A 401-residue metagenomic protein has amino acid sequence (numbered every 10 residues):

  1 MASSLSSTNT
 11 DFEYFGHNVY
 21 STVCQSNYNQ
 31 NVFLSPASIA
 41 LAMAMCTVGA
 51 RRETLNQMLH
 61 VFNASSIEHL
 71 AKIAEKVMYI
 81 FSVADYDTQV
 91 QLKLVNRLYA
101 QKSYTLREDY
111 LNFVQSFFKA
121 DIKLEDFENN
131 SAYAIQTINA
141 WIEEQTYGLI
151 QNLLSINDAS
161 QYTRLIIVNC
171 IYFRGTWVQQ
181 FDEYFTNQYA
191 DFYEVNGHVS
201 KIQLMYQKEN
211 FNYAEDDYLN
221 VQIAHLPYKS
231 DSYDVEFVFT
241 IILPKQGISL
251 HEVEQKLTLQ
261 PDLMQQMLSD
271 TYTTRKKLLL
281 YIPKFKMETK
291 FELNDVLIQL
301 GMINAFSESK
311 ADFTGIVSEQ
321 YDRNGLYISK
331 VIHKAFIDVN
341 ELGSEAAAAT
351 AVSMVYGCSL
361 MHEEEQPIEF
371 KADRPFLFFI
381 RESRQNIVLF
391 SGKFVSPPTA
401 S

Functional and structural regions predicted by a protein language model:
M1-A134, P398-A400: Detector for small/aliphatic-rich hydrophobic stretches
N29-Q30, A224, P375-L377: Short loop/turn microsegments at loop-to-beta-strand junctions
L41, F239-I241, F379, F390: Structural recognition of the beta-strand scaffold that forms the well-ordered cores of secreted hydrolase catalytic
T54-M58, S249-E252, T289-F291, A347 (+2 more regions): Extracytoplasmic/secreted cell-surface and envelope-processing proteins
E68-V253, M264-E364: Non-catalytic, conformational "gating/processing" segments within enzyme and secreted inhibitor domains
A335, E341-S401: C-terminal soluble interaction/assembly domains
